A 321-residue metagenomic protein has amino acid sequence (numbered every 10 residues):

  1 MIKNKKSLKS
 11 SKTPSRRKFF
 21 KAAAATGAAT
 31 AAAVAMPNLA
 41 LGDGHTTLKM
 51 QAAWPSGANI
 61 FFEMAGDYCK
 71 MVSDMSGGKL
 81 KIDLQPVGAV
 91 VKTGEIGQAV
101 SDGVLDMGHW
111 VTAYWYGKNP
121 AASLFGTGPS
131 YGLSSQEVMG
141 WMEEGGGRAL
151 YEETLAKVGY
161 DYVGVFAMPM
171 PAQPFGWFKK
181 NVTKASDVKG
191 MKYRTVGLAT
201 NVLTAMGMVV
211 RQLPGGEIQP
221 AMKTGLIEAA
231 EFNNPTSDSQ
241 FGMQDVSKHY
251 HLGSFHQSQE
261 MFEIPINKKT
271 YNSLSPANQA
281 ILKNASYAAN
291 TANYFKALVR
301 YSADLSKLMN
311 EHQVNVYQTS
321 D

Functional and structural regions predicted by a protein language model:
I2, K12-V138, L150-D321: N-terminal secretory/targeting leader peptides
G145-G146: Core domains of carbohydrate- and sulfate-ester-processing enzymes
